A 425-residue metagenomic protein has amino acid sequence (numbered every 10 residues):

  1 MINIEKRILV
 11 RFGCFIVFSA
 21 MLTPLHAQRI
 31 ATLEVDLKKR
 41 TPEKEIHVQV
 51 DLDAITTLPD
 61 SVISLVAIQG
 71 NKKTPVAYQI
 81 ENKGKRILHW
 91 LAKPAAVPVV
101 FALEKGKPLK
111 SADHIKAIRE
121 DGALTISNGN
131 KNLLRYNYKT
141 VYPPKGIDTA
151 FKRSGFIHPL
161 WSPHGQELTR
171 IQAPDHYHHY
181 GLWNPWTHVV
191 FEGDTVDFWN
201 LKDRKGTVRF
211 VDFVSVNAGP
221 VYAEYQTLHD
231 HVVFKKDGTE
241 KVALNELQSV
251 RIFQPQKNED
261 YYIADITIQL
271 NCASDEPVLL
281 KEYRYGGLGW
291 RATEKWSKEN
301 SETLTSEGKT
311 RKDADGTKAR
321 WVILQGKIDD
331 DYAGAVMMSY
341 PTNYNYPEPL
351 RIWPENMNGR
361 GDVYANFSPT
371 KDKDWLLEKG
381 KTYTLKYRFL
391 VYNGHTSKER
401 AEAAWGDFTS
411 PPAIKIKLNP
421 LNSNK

Functional and structural regions predicted by a protein language model:
M1-T32: Bacterial Sec-dependent N-terminal signal peptides
Q28-H114, D121, Y138-L228: Alpha-mannosidase-like glycoside hydrolase catalytic domains involved in N-glycan trimming, generalizing to other
L33-V35, L124-N130, A264-C272: Short, well-ordered beta-strand segments enriched in hydrophobic/aromatic residues
A54-G84, Y283-W290, K295-K371, K379: Trp/Gly-enriched beta-strand surface patches
P98-K107, N130, H229, G380-G394: Short, hydrophobic/aromatic-enriched beta-strand segments in well-ordered soluble domains
K116-E120, N217, T227-K281: Acidic, contiguous internal or C-terminal segments within carbohydrate-active enzymes that form a structured patch used
Y136-F151, P159, K257-L304: Acidic (Asp/Glu-rich), glycine- and aromatic
M338-K425: Beta-strand-rich recognition/accessory modules
